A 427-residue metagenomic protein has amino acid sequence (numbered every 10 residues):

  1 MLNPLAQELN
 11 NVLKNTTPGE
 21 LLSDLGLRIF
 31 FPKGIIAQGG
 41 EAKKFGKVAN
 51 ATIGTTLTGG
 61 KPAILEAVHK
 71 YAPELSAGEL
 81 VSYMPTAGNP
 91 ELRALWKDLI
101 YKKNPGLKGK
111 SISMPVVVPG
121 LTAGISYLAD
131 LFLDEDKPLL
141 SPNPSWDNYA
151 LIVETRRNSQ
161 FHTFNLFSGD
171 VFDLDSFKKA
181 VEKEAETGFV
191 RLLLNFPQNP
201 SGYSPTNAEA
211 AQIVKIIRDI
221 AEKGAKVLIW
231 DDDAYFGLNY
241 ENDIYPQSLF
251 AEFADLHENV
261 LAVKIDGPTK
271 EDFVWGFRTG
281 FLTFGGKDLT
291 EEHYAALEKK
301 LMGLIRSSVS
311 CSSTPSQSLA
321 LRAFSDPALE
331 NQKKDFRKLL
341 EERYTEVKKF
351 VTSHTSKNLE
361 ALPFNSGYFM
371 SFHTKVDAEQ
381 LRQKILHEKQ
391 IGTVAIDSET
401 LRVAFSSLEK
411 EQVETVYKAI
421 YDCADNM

Functional and structural regions predicted by a protein language model:
L2-L5, N15, D24-P119, M427: N-terminal small-domain helix-loop-helix segment of the aminotransferase-like
L2-N3, P90, D98, K102 (+4 more regions): PLP-dependent enzyme catalytic core of the Aspartate aminotransferase-like
P4-N15, L99, D255-K338: Conserved core segment of the aminotransferase class I/II
V48-N50, P85, L359-N365, T393-I396: Short beta-strand
G54-T58, T122, W146-D147, P197-P200 (+8 more regions): Short, solvent-exposed loop/turn segments at secondary-structure junctions
A77-L228, F236-L256, E411: Conserved core of the PLP fold type I
L321, K333-K348, N358-H373, S398-T400: Conserved glycine-rich beta-strand-loop-beta hairpin in the small C-terminal domain of fold type I
